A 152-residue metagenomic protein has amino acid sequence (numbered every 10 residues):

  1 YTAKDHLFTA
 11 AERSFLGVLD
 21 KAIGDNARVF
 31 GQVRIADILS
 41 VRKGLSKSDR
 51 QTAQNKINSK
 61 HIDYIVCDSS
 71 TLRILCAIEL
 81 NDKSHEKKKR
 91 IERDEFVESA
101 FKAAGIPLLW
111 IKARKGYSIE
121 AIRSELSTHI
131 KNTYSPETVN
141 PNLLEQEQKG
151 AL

Functional and structural regions predicted by a protein language model:
Y1-S46, E137-A151: N-terminal topogenic membrane-targeting module
A3, T52, H85, K89: Conserved short-loop catalytic and cofactor-binding motifs
L7, G31-L75: Active-site metal-binding core of divalent-cation-utilizing nuclease and nuclease-like domains
A10, S14, S59, Y117: Charged, alpha-helix-enriched surfaces in structured cytosolic catalytic cores of large nucleotide-utilizing machines
G17-K21, S99, S127: Surface-exposed alpha-helical segments enriched in charged/polar residues
I62, V66-S124: Basic, amphipathic alpha-helical patches used to engage nucleic acids or provide basic targeting signals, exemplified
G105-L152: Basic, glycine-rich
